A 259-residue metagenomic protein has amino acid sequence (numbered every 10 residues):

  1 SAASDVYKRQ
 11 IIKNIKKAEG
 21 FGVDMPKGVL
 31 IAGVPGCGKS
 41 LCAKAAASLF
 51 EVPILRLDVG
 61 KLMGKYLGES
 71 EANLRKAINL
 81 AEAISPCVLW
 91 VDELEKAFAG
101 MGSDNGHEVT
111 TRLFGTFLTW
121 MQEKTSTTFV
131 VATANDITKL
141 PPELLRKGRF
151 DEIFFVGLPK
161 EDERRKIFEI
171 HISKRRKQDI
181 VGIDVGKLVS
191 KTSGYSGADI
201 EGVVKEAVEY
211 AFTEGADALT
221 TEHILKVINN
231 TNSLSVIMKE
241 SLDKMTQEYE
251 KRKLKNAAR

Functional and structural regions predicted by a protein language model:
S1-V189, Y195, A207: Walker A/P-loop NTP-binding motif of AAA+ ATPase domains
K8-R9, I15-P26, K187-S190, Y195-V203 (+1 more regions): C-terminal engagement/docking regions of AAA+ P-loop ATPases
